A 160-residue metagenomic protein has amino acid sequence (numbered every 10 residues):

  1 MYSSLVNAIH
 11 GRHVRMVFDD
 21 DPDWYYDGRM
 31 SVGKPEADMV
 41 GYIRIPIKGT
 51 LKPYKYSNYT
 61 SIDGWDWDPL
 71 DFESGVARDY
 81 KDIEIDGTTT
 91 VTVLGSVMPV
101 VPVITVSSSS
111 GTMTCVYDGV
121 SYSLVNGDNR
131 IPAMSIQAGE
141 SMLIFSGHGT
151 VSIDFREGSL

Functional and structural regions predicted by a protein language model:
M1-H10: Short amphipathic alpha-helices in soluble, non-transmembrane regions that often serve as interface/regulatory elements
S3, V17, D21, G28-M30 (+5 more regions): Generic alpha-helix signal with a bias toward terminal, lower-confidence helices and secondary-structure junctions
S4, Y26, K52-Y54, V120 (+1 more regions): Generic detector of bulky aromatic hydrophobic side chains
N7, P35-A37, I47, D66-D71 (+1 more regions): Short, low-complexity, polar/charged sequence segments that are solvent-exposed and flexible
G11, R15-K55: Short beta-strand and beta-hairpin "edge-sheet" elements
S57-L160: Intrinsically disordered, low-complexity segments enriched in serine, threonine, and glycine
